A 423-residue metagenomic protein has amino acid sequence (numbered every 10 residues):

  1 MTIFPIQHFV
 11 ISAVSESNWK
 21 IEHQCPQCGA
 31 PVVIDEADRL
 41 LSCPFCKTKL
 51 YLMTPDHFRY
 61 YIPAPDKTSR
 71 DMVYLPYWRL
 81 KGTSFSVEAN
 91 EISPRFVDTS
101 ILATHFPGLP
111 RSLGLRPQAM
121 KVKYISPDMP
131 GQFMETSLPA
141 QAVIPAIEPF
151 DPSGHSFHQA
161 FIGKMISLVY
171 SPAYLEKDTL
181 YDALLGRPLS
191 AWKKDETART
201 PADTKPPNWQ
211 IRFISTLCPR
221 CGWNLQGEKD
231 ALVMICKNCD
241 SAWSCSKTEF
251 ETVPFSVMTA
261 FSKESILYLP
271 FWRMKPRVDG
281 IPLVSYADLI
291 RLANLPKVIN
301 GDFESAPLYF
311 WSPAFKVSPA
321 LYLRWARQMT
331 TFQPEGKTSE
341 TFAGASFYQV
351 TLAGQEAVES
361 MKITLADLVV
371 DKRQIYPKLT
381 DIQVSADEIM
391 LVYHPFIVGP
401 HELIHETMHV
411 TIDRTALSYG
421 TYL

Functional and structural regions predicted by a protein language model:
F9-I34, D38-L423: Long C-terminal interaction/binding lobes of large macromolecular proteins
